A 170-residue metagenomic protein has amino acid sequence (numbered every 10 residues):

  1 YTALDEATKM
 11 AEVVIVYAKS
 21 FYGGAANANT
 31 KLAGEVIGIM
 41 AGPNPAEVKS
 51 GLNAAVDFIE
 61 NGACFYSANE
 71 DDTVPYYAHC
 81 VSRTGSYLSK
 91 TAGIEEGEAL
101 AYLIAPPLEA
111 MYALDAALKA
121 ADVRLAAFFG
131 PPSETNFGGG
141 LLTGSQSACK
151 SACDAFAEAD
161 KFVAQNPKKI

Functional and structural regions predicted by a protein language model:
Y1-D5: N-terminal low-complexity, intrinsically disordered segments
E6, S20-Y22, L52-V56: Polybasic, low-complexity intrinsically disordered tails and interdomain linkers
V16-V36, G42-P43, A63-I170: A structural signal for small-residue-enriched, beta-sheet-centric alpha/beta enzyme cores and oligomeric scaffold folds
K49-F58, A152-A159: Short amphipathic alpha-helices in soluble, non-transmembrane regions that often serve as interface/regulatory elements
